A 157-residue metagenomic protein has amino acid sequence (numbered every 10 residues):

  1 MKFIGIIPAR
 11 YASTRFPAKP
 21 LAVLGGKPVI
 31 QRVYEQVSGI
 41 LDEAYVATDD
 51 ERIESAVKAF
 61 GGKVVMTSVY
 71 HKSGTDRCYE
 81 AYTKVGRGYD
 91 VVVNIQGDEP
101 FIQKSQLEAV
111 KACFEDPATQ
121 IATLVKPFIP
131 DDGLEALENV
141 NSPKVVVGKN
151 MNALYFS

Functional and structural regions predicted by a protein language model:
K2-T48: N-terminal glycine-rich phosphate-binding loop and ensuing alpha1 helix
P8, N94-Q96, L124-V125: Short beta-strand segments
S38, K58, E115: Anion (oxyanion) recognition and catalysis
L41, R87-Y89, D116-I121: Short, high-confidence coil segments that cap the C-terminus of an alpha-helix and link into the following beta-strand
Y45, E51-A112: Short phosphate-binding loop-to-helix
Q103-S157: Conserved core of the sugar-phosphate nucleotidyltransferase
